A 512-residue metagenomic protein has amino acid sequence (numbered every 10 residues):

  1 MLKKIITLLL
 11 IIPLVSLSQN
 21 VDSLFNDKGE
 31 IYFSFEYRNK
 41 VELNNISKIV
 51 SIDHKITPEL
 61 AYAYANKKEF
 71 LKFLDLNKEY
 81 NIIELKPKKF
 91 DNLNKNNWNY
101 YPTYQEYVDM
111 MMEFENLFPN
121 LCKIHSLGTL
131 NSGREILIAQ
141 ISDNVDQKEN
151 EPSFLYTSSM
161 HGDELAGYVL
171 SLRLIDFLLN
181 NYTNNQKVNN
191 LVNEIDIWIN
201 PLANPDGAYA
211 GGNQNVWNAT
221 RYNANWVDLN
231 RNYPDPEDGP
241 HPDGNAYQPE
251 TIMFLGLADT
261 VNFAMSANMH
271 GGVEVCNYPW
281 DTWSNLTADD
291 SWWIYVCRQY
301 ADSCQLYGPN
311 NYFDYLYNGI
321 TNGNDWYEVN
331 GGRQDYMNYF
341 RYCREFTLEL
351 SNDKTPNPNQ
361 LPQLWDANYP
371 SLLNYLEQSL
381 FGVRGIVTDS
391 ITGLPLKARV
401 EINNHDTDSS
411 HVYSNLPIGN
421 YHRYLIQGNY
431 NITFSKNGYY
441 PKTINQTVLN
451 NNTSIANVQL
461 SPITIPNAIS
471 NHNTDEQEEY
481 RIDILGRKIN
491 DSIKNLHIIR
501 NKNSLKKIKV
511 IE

Functional and structural regions predicted by a protein language model:
K148-R298, D302, L306-N310, M337-Y339 (+2 more regions): Active-site/substrate-binding loop(s) of hydrolase catalytic cores
P356, L361-G382, T453, N457-I463 (+1 more regions): Beta-strand-rich domain onsets/edges
V383-S390, G419, V458: A short, amphipathic beta-strand motif
I391, Q459-K488: Residue-level detector of functionally pivotal "anchor" positions at catalytic/ligand-binding pockets or at interdomain
L394-L396, I402-I426: Short, acidic Ser/Thr/Gly-rich low-complexity loop/linker segments typical of extracellular and cell-surface proteins
Y421, Q427-G438: A short, solvent-exposed beta-strand micro-motif common in secreted/extracellular proteins
N437-P462: Structured interaction patches on ligand/partner-binding surfaces of diverse proteins
L496-E512: C-terminal tail/sorting-segment detector
